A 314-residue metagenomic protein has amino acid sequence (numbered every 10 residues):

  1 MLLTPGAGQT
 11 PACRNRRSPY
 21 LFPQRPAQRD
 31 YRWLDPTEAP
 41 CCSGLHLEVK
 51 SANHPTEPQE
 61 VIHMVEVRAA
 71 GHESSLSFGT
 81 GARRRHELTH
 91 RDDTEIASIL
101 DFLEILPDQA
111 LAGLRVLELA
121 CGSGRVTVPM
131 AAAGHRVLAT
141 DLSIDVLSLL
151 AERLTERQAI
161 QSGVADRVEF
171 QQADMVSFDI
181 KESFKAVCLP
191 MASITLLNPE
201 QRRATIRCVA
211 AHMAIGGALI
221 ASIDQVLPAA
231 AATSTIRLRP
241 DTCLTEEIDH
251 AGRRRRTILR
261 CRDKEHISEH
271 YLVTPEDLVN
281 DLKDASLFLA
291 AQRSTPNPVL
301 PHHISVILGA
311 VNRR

Functional and structural regions predicted by a protein language model:
H46, E57-A112: Conserved class I S-adenosyl-L-methionine
A120-G122: Class I SAM-dependent methyltransferase "Motif I" SAM/SAH-binding loop
R125, P129-V176: Class I SAM-dependent methyltransferase SAM/SAH-binding core
V176-V187: A short acidic, Gly/Pro-enriched loop at the edge of an enzyme's catalytic core that lines a small-molecule cofactor
K185-Q201: A short SAM/SAH-binding and catalytic strip from SAM-dependent methyltransferases
R203-I215: A short glycine-rich, Lys/Arg-flanked "PGG" loop and its adjoining helix->strand segment in the class I
I220-N280: SAM-dependent methyltransferase
E269, L287-N297: Conserved S-adenosyl-L-methionine
